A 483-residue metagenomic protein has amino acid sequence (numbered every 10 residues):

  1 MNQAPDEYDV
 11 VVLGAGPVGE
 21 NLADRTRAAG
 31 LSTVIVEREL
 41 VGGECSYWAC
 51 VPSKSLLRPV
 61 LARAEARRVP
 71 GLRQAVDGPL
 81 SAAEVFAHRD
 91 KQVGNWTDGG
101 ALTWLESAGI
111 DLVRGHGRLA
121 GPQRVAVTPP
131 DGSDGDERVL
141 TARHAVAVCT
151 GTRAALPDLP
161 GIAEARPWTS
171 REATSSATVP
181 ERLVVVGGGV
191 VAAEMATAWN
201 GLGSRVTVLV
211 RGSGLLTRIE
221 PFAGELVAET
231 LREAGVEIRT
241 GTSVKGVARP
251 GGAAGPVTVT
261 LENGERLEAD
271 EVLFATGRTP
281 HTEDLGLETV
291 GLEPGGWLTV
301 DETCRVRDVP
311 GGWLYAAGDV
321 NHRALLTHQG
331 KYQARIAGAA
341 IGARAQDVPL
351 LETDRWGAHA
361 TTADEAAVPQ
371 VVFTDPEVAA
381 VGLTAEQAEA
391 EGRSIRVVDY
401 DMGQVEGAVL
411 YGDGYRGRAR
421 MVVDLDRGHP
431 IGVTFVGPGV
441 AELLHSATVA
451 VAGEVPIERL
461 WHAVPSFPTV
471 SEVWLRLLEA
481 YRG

Functional and structural regions predicted by a protein language model:
N2-G16, V179-G189: Beta1/beta-strand and adjacent pyrophosphate-binding region of the FAD-binding site in flavoprotein oxidoreductases
N2-Y8, C45-V139, I219-K245, A385-Q387 (+1 more regions): N-terminal Rossmann-like dinucleotide/flavin-binding domain of flavoprotein oxidoreductases that bind FAD/FMN
V11-L13, G117, L140-G151, V185-V186 (+5 more regions): Short hydrophobic core segments
L13-E39, V51, S55-A62, V368 (+1 more regions): Flexible, glycine-rich terminal cap/loop adjacent to redox cofactors in electron-transfer oxidoreductases
R27-C45, S204-L215: Glycine-rich FAD pyrophosphate-binding loop
A75-V76, D111-R114, R118-S133, L202-E302 (+3 more regions): A Rossmann-like FAD-binding core segment of flavoenzymes
F86, K91-D98, T174-S175, P180-V184 (+5 more regions): Rossmann-like dinucleotide-binding cores of NAD(P)H-dependent redox enzymes
A163-V179, R266-G357: FAD-site-proximal beta/loop scaffold in flavoenzymes
